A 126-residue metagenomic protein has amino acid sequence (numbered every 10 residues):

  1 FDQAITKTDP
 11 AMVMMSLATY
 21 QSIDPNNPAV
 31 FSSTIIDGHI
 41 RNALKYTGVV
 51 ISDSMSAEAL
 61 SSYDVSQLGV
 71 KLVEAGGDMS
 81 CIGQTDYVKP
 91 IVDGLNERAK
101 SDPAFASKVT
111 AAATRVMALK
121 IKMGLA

Functional and structural regions predicted by a protein language model:
F1-K100, A104: Second-shell residues forming the walls of enzyme active-site clefts
P103-L125: Mid-to-C-terminal alpha-helical segments outside catalytic/metal-binding sites
